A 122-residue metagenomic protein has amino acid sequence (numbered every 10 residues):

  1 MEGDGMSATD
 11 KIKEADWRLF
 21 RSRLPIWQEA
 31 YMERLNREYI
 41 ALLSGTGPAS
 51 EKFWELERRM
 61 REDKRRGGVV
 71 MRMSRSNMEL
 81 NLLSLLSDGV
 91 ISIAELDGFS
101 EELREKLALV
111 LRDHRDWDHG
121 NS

Functional and structural regions predicted by a protein language model:
E2-S122: Acidic, Ser/Pro/Thr-rich low-complexity regulatory regions and the short amphipathic helical interaction modules they
